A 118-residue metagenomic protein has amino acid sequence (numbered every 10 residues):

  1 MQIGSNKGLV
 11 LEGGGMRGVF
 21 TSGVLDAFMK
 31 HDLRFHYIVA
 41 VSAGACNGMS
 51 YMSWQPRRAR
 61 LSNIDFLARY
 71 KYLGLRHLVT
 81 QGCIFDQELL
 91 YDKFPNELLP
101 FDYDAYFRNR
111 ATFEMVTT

Functional and structural regions predicted by a protein language model:
M1-V41, M49-T118: Patatin-like phospholipase
